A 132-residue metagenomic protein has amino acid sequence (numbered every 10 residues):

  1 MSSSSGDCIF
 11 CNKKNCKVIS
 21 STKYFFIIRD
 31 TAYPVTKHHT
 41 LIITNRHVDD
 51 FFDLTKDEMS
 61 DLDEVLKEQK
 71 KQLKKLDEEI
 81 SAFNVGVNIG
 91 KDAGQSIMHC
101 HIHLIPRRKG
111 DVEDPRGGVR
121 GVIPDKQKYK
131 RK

Functional and structural regions predicted by a protein language model:
M1-K132: HIT superfamily nucleotide-processing domains
